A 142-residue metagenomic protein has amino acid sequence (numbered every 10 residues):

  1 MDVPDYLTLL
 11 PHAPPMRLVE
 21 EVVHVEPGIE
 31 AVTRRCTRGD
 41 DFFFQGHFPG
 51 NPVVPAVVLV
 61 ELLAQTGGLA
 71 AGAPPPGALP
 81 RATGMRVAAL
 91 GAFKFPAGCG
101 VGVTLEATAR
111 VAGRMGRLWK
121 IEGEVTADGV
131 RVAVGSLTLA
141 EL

Functional and structural regions predicted by a protein language model:
M1-V23, T138: Flexible, low-complexity linker/boundary loops enriched in proline and small hydrophobic residues that flank enzymatic
L7, G50, K94-A97: Beta-strand-rich interaction surfaces with strong enrichment in secreted/lumenal proteins
P11, P27-I29, C99-V103, T108-L142: HotDog/MaoC-like acyl-thioester-processing domains
P14-V54: Catalytic strand-loop segment that frames the active site of acyl-thioester-processing enzymes
V19-E20, V87-L90, K120, V134: Hydrophobic residues on conserved beta-strands that form the core of alpha/beta folds
Q45-G72, V87: Compact, glycine-rich, soluble single-domain proteins
T66-T108: Hydrophobic beta-strand-centered segment that forms part of the acyl-chain substrate-binding groove
